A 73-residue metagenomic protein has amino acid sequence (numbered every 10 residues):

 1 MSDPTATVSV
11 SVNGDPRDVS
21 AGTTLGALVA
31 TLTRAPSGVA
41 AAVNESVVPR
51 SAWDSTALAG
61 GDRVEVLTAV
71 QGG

Functional and structural regions predicted by a protein language model:
M1-G72: Ubiquitin-like/PB1-type beta-grasp interaction modules and other compact soluble beta-rich domains
